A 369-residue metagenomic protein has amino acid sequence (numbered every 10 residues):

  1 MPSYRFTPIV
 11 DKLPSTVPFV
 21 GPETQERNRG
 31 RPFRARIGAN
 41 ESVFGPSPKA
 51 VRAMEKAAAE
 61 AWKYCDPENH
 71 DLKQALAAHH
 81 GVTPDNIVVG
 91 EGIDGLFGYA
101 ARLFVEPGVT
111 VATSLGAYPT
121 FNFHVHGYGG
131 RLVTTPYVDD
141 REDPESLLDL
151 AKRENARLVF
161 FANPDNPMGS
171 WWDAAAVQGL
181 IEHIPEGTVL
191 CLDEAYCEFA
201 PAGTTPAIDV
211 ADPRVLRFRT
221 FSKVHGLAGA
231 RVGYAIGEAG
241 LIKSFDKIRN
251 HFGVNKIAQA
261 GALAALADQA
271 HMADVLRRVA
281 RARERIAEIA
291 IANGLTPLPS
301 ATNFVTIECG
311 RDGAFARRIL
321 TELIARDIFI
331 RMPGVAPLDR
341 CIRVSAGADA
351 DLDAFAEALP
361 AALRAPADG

Functional and structural regions predicted by a protein language model:
M1-K63, E154-N155: N-terminal "arm"/small-domain region of PLP-dependent enzymes with the aminotransferase-like
C65, H70-T110: Phosphate-binding glycine-rich loop
E68, R214-L298: PLP-dependent aminotransferase class I/II
T83-I87, P107-T110, G187, E194 (+2 more regions): Short acidic capping loops at alpha-helix termini that bridge into adjacent secondary structure
L103-F161: PLP-dependent aminotransferase-like
H126, P144-N155, P167-L227: Active-site pre-lysine segment of PLP-dependent enzymes
A280, A292-R326, I342, A346: Conserved PLP-binding catalytic core of the aspartate aminotransferase-like
R318, E322-R331, V335-G369: PLP-dependent enzyme catalytic core of the Aspartate aminotransferase-like
